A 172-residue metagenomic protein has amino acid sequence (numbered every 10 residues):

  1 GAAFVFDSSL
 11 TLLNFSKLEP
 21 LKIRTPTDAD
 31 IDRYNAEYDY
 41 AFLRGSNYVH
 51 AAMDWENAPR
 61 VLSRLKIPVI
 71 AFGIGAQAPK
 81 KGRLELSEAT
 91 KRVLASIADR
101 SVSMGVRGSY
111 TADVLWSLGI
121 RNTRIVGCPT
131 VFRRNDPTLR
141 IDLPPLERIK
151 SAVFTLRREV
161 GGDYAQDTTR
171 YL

Functional and structural regions predicted by a protein language model:
G1-L172: Active-site anion-handling motifs in enzyme catalytic cores
